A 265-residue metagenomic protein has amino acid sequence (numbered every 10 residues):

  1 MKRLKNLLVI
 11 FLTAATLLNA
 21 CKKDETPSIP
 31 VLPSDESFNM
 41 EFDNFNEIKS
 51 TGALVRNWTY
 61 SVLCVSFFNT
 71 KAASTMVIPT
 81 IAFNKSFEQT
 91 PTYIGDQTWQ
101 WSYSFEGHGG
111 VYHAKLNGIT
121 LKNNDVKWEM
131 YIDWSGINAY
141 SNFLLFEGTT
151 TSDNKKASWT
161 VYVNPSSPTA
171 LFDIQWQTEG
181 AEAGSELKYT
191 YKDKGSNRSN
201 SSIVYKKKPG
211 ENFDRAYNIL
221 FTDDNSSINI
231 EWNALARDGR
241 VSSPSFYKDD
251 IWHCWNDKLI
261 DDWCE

Functional and structural regions predicted by a protein language model:
M1-L8: Bacterial N-terminal signal peptides that target proteins for export
L17-A20: C-terminal motif of bacterial Sec signal peptides marking the signal peptidase cleavage site
E25-E265: Low-complexity, intrinsically disordered segments exposed to solvent
